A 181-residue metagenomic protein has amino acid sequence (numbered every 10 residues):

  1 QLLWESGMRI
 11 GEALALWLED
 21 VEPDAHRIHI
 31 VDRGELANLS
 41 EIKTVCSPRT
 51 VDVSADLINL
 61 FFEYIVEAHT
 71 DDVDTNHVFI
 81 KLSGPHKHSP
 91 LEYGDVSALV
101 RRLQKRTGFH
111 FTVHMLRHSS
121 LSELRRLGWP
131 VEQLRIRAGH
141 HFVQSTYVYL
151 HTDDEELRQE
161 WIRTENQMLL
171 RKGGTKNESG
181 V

Functional and structural regions predicted by a protein language model:
Q1-G11, E123, E165: Short pre-functional
G7, G11-L16, L134: Alpha-helix N-cap/helix-start motif at helix boundaries, enriched for small hydrophobics
A15-N59: Conserved tyrosine-mediated DNA breakage-rejoining catalytic core shared by Y-recombinases
V21-P23, F109-H110, W129-L150, K176-V181: Short, polar N-cap/turn motifs at the start of nucleic acid-interacting alpha helices
G34-T50, P85, R106-F109, V131 (+2 more regions): A cross-kingdom feature marking solvent-exposed beta-strand/loop segments within repeated, beta-rich binding/scaffold
V51, S97-I136: Short, basic (Lys/Arg/His-rich) helix/loop patches that form interaction surfaces in the mid-to-C-terminal regions
S54-F109: Active-site/catalytic core of tyrosine-dependent DNA strand-transfer enzymes
T164-V181: C-terminal secondary-structure termini that scaffold catalytic or DNA-interacting sites
